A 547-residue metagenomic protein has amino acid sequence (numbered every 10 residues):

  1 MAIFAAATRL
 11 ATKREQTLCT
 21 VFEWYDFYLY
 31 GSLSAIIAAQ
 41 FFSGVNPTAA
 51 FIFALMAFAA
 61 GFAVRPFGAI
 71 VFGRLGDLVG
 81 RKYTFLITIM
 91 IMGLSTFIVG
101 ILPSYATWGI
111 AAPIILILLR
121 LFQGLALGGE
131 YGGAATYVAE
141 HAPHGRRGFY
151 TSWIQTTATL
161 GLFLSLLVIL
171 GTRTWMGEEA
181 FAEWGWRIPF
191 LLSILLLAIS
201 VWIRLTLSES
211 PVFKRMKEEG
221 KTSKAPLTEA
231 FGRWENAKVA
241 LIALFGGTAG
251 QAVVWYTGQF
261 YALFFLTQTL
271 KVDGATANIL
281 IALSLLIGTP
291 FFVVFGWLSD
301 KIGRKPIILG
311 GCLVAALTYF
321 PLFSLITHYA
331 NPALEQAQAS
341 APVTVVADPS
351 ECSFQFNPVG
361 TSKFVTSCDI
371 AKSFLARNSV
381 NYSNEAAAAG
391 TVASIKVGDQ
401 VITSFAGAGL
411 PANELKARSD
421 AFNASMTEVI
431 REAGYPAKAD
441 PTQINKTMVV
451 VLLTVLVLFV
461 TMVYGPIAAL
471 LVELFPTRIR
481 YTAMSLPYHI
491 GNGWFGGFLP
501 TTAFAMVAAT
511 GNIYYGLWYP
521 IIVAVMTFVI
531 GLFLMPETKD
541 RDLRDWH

Functional and structural regions predicted by a protein language model:
Y30-G31, N236-S284, L322-F323, S350-E385 (+3 more regions): Extracytoplasmic gate region of multi-pass secondary transporters
S34-R65: Extracellular/periplasmic helix-loop-helix junction of adjacent transmembrane segments in MFS-like secondary
S43, M90-G109, V314-A333, E428 (+1 more regions): C-terminal ends and interior cores of transmembrane alpha-helices in multi-pass membrane transporters/permeases
L55-R74, G93-S95, L160, A282-F295: Central cavity-lining transmembrane alpha-helices of secondary-active solute carriers, predominantly the Major
L78-M90, K301-C312: Cytoplasmic membrane-interface "Motif A"-like loop-to-helix N-cap segments of 12-TM Major Facilitator Superfamily
L102, W108-G128, A333-A347, Q443-M462: Hydrophobic core of transmembrane alpha-helices in multi-pass small-molecule transporters, especially MFS/SLC-type
A126, G148-R173, L196, L322 (+1 more regions): Glycine-rich segments within core transmembrane alpha-helices of 12-TM secondary carriers
S324-V451: Low-complexity, proline/glycine-enriched hydrophobic segments characteristic of transmembrane helices
